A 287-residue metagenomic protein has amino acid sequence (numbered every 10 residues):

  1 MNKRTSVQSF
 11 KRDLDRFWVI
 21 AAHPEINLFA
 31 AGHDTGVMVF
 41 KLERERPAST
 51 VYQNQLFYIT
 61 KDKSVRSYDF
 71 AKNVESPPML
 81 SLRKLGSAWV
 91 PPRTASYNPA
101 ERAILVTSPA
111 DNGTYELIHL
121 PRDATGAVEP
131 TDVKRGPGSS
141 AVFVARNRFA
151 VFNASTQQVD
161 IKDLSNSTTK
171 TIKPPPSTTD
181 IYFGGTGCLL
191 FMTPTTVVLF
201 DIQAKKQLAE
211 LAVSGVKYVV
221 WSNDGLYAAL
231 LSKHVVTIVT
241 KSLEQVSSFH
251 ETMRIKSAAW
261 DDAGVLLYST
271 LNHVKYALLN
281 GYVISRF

Functional and structural regions predicted by a protein language model:
M1-F287: WD40-like beta-propeller blades
